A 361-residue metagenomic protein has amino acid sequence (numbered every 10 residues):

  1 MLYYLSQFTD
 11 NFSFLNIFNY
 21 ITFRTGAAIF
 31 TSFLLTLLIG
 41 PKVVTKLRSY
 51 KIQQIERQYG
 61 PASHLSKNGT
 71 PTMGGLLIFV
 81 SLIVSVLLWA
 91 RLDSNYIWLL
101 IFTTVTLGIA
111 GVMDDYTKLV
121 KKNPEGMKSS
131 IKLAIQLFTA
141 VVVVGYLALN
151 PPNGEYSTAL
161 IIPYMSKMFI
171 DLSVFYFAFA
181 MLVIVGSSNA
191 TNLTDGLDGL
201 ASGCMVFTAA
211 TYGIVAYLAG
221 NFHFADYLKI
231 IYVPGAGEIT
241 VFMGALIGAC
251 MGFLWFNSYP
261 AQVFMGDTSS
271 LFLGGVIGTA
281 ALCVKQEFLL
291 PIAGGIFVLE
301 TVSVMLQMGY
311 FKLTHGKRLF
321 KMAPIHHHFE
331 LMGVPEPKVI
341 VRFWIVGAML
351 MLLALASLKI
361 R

Functional and structural regions predicted by a protein language model:
L2-K42, V80-I109, V143, A148-L160 (+3 more regions): Alpha-helical transmembrane segments
P41-Y59: Membrane-interface helix-loop junction between the first two transmembrane segments
I55-T72, Y96, G213, H223-Y227: Alpha-helical transmembrane segments and immediately membrane-proximal extracytoplasmic
E56-T70, P124-K132, H326, L331: Juxtamembrane helix-capping/reentrant segments at transmembrane boundaries
K67-F79, I131-T139, E336-V346: Select subsegments of transmembrane alpha-helices in polytopic membrane proteins, especially boundary-proximal
D93-I101, V120-I135: Membrane-interfacial loop-to-helix junctions in multi-pass inner-membrane proteins
I109-Y116: Alpha-helical transmembrane segments within multi-pass membrane transporters and channels
K118-K128, I162-I170: Membrane interface segments of multi-pass transport proteins and intramembrane proteases
